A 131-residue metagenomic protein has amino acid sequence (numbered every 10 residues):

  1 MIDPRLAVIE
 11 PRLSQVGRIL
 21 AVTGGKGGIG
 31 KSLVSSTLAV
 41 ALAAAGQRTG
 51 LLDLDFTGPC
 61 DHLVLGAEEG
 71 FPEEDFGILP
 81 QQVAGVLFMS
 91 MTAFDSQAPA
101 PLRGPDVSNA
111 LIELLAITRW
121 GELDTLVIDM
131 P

Functional and structural regions predicted by a protein language model:
M1-I29, R48, G70: Extreme N-terminal, non-catalytic leader segments that precede Walker-type/kinase nucleotide-binding cores
L6, S36, S108-I112: Short, well-ordered alpha-helical scaffold segments within catalytic/effector domains
V8, K26, V34, D53 (+2 more regions): Catalytic cores of large soluble enzymes that bind and process phosphate-bearing ligands
I9-R12, G77-L79, L115-T118: Short, flexible, glycine/charge-rich loop motifs used to bind or transfer phosphoryl groups or to couple energy/partner
Q15-G17, A45, Q82-V83, W120-L123: Short loop/turn elements that form and flank the Walker-type P-loop nucleotide-binding site in RecA-like NTPase cores
R18-F56: Walker A/P-loop phosphate-binding motif and the immediately C-terminal alpha-helix
R48-P101, S108-E113: Phosphate-binding loop that captures ATP/GTP phosphates
P101-P131: Phosphate/Mg2+-binding loops and adjacent switch elements in nucleotide/diphosphate-handling enzyme cores
